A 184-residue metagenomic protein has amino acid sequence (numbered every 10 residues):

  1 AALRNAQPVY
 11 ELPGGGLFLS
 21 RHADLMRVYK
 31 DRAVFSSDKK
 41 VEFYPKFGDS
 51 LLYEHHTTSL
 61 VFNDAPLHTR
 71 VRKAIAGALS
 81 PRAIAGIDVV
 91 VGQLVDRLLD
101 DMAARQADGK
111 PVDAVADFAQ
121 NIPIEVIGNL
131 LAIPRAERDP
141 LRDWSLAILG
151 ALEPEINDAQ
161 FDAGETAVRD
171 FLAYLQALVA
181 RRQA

Functional and structural regions predicted by a protein language model:
A1-V115, I124-R142, L146-I156, D162-T166 (+1 more regions): Active-site substrate-recognition loop segments, prototypically the cytochrome P450 B′-helix/B-C loop
G164-A184: Metal-assisted phosphate- and nucleotidyl-transfer catalytic regions
